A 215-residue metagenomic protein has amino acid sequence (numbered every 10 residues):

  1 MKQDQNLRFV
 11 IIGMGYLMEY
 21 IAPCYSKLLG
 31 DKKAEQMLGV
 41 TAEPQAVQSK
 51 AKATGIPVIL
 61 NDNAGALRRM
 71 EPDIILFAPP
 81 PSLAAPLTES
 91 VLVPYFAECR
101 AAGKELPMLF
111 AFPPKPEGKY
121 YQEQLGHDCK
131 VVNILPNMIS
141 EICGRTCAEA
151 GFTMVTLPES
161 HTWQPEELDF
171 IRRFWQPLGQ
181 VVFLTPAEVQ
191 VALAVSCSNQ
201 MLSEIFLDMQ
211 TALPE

Functional and structural regions predicted by a protein language model:
M1-I74: NAD(P)+-binding Rossmann beta1-loop-alpha1 motif at the extreme N-terminus of oxidoreductases
Y16-I21, A84-P86, G118, S203: Short glycine/serine/threonine-rich phosphate/pyrophosphate-binding segments that cradle anionic phosphate groups
C24-L28, K32, V40, A53 (+3 more regions): Change "in soluble alpha/beta enzymes" to "in soluble alpha/beta proteins
E35, I56, P107, C129-K130 (+1 more regions): A structural micro-motif
M37-A42, L109-F112, V155: Short, hydrophobic beta-strand segments that form beta-sheet elements in well-ordered domains
N63-G65, M70-E149: Rossmann-like NAD(P)(H) cofactor-binding subdomain of soluble oxidoreductases
Y120-K130, C147-V191, S198-E215: Internal alpha-helical scaffold of NAD(P)-dependent oxidoreductase catalytic cores
